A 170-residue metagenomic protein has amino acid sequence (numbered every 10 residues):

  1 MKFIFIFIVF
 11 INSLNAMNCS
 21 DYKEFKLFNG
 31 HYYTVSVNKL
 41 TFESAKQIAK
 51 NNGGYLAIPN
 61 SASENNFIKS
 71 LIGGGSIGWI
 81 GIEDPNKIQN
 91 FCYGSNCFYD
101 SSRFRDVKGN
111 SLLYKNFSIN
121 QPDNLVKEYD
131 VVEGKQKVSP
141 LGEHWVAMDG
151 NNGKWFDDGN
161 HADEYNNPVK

Functional and structural regions predicted by a protein language model:
M1-K2, C19: Universal eukaryotic N-terminal targeting presequences
F3-S13: Sec-dependent N-terminal signal peptides
N15-K170: Extracellular, disulfide-bonded carbohydrate-recognition/adhesion ectodomains, dominated by C-type lectin-like domains
